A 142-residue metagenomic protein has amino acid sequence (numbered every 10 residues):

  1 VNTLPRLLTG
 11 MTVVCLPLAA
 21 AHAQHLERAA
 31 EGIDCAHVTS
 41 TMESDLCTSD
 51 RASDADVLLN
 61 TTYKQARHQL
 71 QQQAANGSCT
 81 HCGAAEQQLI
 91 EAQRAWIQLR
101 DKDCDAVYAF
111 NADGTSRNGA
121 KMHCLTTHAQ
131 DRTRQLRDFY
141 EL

Functional and structural regions predicted by a protein language model:
V1-M11: Bacterial N-terminal signal peptides that target proteins for export
M11-V14, F139: Short, leucine/isoleucine-rich alpha-helical interaction segments at C-terminal helix-coil junctions
V13-A21: Hydrophobic h-region of N-terminal signal peptides that target proteins for export in Gram-negative bacteria
H22-L142: N-terminal alpha-helical modules
